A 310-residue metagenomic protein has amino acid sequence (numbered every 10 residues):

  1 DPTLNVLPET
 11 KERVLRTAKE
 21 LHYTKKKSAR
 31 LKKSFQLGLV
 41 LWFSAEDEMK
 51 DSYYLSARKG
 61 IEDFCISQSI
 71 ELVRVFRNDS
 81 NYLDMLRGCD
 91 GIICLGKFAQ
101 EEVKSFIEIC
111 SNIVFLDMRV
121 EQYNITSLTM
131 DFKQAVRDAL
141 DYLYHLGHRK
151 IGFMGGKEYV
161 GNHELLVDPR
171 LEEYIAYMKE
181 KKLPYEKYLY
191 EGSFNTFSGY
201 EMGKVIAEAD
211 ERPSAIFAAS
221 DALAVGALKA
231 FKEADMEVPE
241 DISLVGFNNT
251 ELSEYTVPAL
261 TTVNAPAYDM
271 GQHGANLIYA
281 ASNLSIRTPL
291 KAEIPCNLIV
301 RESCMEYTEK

Functional and structural regions predicted by a protein language model:
D1-K32, K310: N-terminal helix-turn-helix DNA-binding module of bacterial transcription factors
L21, L146-H148, I206-R212: Glycine-rich phosphate-binding loop signature in dinucleotide/nucleotide-binding domains
S34-D141, H145, E208: Alpha-helical recognition/docking segments in bacterial nutrient-uptake and carbohydrate-utilization systems
G38, G88-L95, G152-G155, L189 (+2 more regions): Periplasmic-binding protein-like
F43-S52, F76-S80, L128-D138, M154-K204 (+4 more regions): Hinge/beta->alpha junction and helix N-cap segments in small-molecule ligand-binding domains
K204-K310: Flexible loop/turn connectors
